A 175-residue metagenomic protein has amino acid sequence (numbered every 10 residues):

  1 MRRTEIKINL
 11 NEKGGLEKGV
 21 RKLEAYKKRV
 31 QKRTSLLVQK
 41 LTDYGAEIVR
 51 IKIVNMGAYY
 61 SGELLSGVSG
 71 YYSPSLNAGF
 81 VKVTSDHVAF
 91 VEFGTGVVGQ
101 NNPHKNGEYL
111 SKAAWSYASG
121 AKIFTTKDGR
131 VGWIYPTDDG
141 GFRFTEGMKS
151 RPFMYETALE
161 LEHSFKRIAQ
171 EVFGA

Functional and structural regions predicted by a protein language model:
M1-V88, Q100-A175: Short, Lys/Arg-rich flexible segments
E92: His/Glu-rich zincin catalytic helix
T95-V97: Small/polar-residue-rich segments within soluble enzyme cores
